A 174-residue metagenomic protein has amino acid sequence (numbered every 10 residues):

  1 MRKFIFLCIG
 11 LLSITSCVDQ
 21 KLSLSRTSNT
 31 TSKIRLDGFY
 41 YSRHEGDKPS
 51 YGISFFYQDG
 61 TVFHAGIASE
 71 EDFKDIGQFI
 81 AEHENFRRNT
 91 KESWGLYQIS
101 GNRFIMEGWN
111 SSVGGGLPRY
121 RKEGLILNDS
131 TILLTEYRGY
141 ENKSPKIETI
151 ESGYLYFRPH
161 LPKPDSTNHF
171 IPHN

Functional and structural regions predicted by a protein language model:
M1-F4, D19: Positively charged n-region of N-terminal signal peptides that target proteins for export
F4-I14: Sec-dependent N-terminal signal peptides
C17-W94, S100, I105-N174: Lipid interaction determinants
